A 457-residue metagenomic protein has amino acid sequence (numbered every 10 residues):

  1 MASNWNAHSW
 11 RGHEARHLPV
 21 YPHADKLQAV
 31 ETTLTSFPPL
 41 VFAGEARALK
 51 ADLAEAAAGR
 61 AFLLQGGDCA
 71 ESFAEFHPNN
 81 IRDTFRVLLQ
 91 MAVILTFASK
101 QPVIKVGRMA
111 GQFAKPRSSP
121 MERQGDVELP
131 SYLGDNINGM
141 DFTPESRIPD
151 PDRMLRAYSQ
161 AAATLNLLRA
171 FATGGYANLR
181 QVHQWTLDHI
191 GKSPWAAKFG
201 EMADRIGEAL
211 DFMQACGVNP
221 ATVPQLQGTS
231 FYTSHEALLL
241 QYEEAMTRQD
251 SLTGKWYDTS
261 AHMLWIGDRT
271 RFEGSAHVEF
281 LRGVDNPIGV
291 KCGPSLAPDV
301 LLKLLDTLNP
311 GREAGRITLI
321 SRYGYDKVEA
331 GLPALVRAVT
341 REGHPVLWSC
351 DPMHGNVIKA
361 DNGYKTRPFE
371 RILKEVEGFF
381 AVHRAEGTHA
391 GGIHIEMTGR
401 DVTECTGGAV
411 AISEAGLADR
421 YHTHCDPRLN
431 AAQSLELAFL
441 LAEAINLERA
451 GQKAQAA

Functional and structural regions predicted by a protein language model:
M1-F62: N-terminal basic/disordered segments at the start of proteins
M1-W5, A450-A457: Basic/polar N-terminal segments that are highly enriched at the extreme N-terminus, encompassing both cleavable
A48-K50, G274-H277, L304, P333-L335: Glycine-rich, charged/polar anion/phosphate-binding loops that engage phosphate groups from diverse ligands
L53-A56, I94-T96, F280-L281, V382-A385: A general structural signal for short secondary-structure junctions and capping/turn motifs
A58, S260, G283-D285, E342-H344 (+1 more regions): Short, well-ordered loop/turn elements at secondary-structure boundaries
L64-C69, V106-M109, C350-M353, E396-T398: Short loop/turn segments at strand-loop or loop-helix junctions that form parts of catalytic or ligand-binding pockets
A70-E71, E75-G324, R367, E375 (+2 more regions): Active-site-facing alpha/beta catalytic cores
R316-L347, H354-T403: Non-transmembrane, aqueous-exposed alpha-helical and coiled segments at domain scale
